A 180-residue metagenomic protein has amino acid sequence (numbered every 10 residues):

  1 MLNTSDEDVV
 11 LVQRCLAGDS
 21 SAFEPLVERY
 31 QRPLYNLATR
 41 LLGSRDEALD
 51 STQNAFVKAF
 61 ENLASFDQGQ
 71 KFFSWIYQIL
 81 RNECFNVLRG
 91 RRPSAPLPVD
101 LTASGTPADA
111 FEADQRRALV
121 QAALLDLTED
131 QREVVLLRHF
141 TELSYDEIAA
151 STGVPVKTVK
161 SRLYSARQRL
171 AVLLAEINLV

Functional and structural regions predicted by a protein language model:
M1-S5, N86, P93-R117, A122 (+1 more regions): Internal acidic/polar
M1-T4, L16-P25, Y35-N54, V156 (+1 more regions): Short, charged helix-capping/linker segments at alpha-helix termini
L2-T4, R14, A113-D114, L119-D126 (+3 more regions): C-terminal edge and immediately downstream basic/flexible tail or linker adjoining helix-turn-helix-like DNA-binding
L16-A17, G43-S44, N54-K71, G90-P93: Sigma70-family region 2
N36, D50-V57, Q70-N82: Structural recognition of an alpha-helix C-terminal capping motif at a helix-to-coil junction
K58, S74, R81, F85 (+3 more regions): DNA-recognition helix of helix-turn-helix
E61-Q68, Q78-L97, A113, S165: Arg/Lys-rich amphipathic alpha helix in sigma70-family domain 2
V134-R138: A short pre-motif secondary-structure segment
